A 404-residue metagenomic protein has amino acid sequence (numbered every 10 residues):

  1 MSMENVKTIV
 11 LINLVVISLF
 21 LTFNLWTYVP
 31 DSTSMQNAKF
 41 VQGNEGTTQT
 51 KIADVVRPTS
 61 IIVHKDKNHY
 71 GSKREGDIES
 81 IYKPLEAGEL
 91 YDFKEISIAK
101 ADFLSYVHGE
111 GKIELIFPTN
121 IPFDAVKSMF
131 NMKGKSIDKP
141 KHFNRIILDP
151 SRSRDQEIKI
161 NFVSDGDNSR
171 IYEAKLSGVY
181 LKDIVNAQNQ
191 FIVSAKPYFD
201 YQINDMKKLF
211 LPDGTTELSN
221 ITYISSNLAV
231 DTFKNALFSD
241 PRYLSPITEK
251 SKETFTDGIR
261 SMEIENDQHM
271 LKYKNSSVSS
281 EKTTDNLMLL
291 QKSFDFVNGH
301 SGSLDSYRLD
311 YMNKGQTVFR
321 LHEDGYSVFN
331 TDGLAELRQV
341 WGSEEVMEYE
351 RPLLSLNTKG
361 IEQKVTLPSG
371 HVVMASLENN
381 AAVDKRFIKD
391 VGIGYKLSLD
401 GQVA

Functional and structural regions predicted by a protein language model:
M1-V15: N-terminal Sec-pathway targeting helices
M3-V6, Y28, S32, F319-R320: Absolute N-terminal positional cue centered near the fourth residue
L11-S18, F23-L287: Preferential activation on post-signal-peptide N-terminal prodomains/segments of secreted or lumenal proteins
Q36-K39, N330-D332, K359-E362, G401: Generic detector of ordered, mature protein regions
K51, S355-T358: Short N-terminal helix-initiation segments at or just after the protein's N-terminus
D77, I81-D92, Y223-S239, S276-G315 (+1 more regions): Short, non-transmembrane alpha-helical segments in secretory-pathway proteins
P150, G178-A195, L287, K292-D295 (+2 more regions): Contiguous hydrophobic segments
D231-N275, S301-L354, V391-A404: Exposed beta-strand-loop-beta-strand "reactive/processing" segments of non-cytosolic proteins
